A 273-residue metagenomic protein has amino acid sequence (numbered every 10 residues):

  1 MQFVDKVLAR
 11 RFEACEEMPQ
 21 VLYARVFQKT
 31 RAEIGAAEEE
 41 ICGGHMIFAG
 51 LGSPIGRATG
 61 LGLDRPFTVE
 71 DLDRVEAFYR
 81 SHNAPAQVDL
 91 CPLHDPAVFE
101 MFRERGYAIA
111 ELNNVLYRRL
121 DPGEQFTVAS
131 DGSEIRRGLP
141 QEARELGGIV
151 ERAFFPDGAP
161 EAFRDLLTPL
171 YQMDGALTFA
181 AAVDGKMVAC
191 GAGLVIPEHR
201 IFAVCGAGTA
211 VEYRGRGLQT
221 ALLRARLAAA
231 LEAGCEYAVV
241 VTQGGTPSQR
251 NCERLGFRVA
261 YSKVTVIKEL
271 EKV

Functional and structural regions predicted by a protein language model:
M1-R80: N-terminal charged segments
M1-Y23, G60, N113, P122-T168 (+2 more regions): Short amphipathic alpha-helix that is part of the acyltransferase structural core
L22-E33, D95-A97, M101, G158-A182 (+1 more regions): Active-site rim helix/loop that mediates acceptor-substrate recognition in acyltransferases
A37-C42, E100-R105, L177-G191: Conserved beta-hairpin
A49-A58, A110, V195-V204, R214: A conserved beta-turn-beta hairpin within the catalytic core of GNAT-like acetyltransferases that forms part
D64-A143, V241, S248, V264-K268: Acyl-donor-binding surface of acyltransferase catalytic domains
T68-A77, G206-T209, G215-E232, R254: Conserved acetyl-CoA-binding loop-helix of GNAT-fold acetyltransferases
G158-E212: A conserved beta-strand-loop-helix scaffold within acyl/acetyltransferase catalytic domains
